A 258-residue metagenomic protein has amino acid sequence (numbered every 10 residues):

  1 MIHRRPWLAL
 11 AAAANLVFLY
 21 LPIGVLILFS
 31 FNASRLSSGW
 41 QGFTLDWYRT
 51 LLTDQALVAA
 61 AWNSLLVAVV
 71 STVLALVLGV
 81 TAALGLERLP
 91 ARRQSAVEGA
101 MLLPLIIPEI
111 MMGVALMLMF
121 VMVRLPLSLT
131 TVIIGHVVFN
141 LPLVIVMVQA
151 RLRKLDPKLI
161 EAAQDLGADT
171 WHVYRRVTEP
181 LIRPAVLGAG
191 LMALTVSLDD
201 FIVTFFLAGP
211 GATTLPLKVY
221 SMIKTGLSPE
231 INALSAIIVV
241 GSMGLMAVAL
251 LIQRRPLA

Functional and structural regions predicted by a protein language model:
M1-Q55, A59-W62, L66, V248 (+1 more regions): N-terminal, non-cleaved signal-anchor transmembrane helix
M1-R5, V69-M101, L118, A247-R255: Transmembrane-helix boundary motif in ABC transporter permease subunits
I2, L66, P90-E98, L155-G188: Amphipathic cytosolic juxtamembrane alpha-helices at the membrane-cytosol interface of multi-pass membrane transporters
I2-R4, R35, Y48-A56, L198-A247 (+1 more regions): Interhelical loop and adjacent transmembrane-helix boundary motif in polytopic membrane transport permeases
L10-I23, I107, I145-P157, T170-D199: Transmembrane alpha-helices
L16, A59-S64, L118-L143, R183-A185 (+2 more regions): Loop-to-helix entry region at the N-terminal start of transmembrane alpha-helices in multi-pass membrane transporters
L21-G24, L28, V77-T81, V114 (+7 more regions): Membrane-embedded alpha-helices of multi-pass transport/permease systems
L36-Q41, L45, I110-F139, W171 (+1 more regions): Membrane-interfacial helix termini and adjacent extracytoplasmic/periplasmic loops of multi-pass transporters
